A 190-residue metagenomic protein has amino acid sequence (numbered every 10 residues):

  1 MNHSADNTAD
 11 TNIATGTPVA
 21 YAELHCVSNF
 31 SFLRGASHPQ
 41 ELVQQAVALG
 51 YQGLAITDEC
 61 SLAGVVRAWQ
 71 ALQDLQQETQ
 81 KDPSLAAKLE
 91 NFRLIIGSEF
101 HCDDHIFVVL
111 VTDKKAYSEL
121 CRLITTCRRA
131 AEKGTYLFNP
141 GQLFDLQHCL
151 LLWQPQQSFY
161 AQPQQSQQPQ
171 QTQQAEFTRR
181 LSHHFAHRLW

Functional and structural regions predicted by a protein language model:
M1-W190: Phosphodiester-processing cores and adjacent nucleic acid-binding clamps
